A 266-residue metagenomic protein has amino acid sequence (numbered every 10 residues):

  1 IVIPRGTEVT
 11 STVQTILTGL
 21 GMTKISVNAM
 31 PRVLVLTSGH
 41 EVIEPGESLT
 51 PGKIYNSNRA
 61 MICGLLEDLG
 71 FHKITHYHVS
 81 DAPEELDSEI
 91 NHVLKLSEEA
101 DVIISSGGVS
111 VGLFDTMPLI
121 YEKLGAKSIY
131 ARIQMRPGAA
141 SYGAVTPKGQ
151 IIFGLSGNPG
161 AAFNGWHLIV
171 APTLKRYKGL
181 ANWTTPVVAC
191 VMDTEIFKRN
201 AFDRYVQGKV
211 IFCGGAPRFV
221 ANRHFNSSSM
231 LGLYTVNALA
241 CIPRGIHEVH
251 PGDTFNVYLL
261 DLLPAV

Functional and structural regions predicted by a protein language model:
I1-I3, V9, I103, V249 (+1 more regions): Generic structural signal for buried aliphatic residues
I1-S80, L259-L263: Short, glycine/charged-enriched hinge/interface segments at domain edges or termini
P4, V35-S38, S105-S106, Q134 (+1 more regions): Short beta-strand segments
V35, L66, I104, G208 (+1 more regions): Residue-level signal for inorganic ion chemistry
H40-E41, G108-V111, G157-P159: Short glycine-rich anion-binding loops that position phosphate/pyrophosphate groups of nucleotides and phosphorylated
I54-R59, P83-D87, R132-A140: A general structural motif
C63-G125: N-terminal small/polar loop signature for handling phosphorylated ligands or for N-terminal nucleophile
I120-V266: Flexible glycine/proline-rich
